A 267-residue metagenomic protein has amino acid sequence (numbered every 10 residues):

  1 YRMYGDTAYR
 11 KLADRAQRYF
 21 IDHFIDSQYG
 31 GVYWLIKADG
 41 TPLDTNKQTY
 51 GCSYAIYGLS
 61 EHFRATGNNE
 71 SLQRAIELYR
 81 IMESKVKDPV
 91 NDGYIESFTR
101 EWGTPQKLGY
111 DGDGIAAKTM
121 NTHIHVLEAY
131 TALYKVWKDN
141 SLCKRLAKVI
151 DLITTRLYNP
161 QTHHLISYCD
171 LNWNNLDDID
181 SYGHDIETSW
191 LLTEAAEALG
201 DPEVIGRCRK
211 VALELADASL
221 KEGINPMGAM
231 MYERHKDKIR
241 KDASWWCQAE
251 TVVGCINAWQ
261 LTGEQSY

Functional and structural regions predicted by a protein language model:
Y1-Y267: Glycan-recognition and catalytic cores of secretory/periplasmic carbohydrate-active enzymes
